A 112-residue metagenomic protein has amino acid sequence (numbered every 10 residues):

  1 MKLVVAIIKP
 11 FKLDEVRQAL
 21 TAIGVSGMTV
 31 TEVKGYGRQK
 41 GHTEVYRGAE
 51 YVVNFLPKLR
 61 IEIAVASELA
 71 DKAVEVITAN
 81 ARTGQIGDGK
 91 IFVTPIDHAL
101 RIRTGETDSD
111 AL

Functional and structural regions predicted by a protein language model:
M1-L112: Positively charged, small/polar-rich N-terminal and surface patches that mediate targeting and assembly and bind
